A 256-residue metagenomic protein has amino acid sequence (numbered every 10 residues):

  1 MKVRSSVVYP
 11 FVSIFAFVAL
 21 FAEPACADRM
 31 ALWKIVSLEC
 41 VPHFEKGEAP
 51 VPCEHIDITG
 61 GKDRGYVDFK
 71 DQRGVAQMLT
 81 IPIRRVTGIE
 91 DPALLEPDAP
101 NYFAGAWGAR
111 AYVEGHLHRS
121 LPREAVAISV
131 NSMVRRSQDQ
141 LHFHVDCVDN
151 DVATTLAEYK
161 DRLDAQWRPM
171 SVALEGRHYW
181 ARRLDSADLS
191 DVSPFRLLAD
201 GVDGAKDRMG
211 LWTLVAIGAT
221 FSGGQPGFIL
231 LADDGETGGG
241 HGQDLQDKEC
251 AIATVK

Functional and structural regions predicted by a protein language model:
M1-S6: N-terminal secretory signal peptides that target proteins for export/translocation
Y9-L20: Bacterial N-terminal signal peptides
A22-P24: N-terminal signal peptide c-region/cleavage motif recognized by signal peptidases
C26-K256: HIT superfamily nucleotide-processing domains
